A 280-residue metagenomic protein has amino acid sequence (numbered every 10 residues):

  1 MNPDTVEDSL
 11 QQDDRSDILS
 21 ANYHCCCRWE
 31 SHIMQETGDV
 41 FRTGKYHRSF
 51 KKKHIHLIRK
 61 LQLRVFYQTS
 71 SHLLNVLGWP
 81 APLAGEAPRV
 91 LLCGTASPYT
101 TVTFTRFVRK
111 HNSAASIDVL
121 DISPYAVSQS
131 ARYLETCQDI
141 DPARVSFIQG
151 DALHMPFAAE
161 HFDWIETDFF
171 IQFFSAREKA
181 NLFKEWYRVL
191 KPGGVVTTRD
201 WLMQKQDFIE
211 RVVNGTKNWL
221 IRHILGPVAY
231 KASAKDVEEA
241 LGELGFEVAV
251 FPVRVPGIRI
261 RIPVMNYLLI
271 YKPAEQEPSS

Functional and structural regions predicted by a protein language model:
Q11-P82: Class I SAM-dependent methyltransferase Rossmann-like catalytic core, especially the SAM/SAH-binding loop
A84, V108-H111, L190: A generic alpha-to-beta junction signature in SAM-dependent methyltransferases
R89-H154: Class I SAM-dependent methyltransferase SAM/SAH-binding core
L153-I165: A short acidic, Gly/Pro-enriched loop at the edge of an enzyme's catalytic core that lines a small-molecule cofactor
D163-E178: A short SAM/SAH-binding and catalytic strip from SAM-dependent methyltransferases
A180-P192: A short glycine-rich, Lys/Arg-flanked "PGG" loop and its adjoining helix->strand segment in the class I
R199-E247, F251-G257: C-terminal alpha-helical "lid/dimerization" subdomain adjacent to the S-adenosyl-L-methionine
L244-S280: Core SAM-dependent methyltransferase catalytic element
